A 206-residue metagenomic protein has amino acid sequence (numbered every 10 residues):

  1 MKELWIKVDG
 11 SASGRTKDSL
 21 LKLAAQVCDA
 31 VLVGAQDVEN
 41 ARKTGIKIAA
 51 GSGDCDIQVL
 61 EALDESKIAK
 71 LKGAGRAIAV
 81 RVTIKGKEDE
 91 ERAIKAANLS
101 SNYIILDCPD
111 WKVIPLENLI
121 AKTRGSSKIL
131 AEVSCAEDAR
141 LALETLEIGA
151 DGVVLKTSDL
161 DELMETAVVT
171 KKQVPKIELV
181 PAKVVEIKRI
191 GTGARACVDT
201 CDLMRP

Functional and structural regions predicted by a protein language model:
K2-S134: Active-site beta->alpha loop and helix N-cap motifs at the rims of alpha/beta catalytic domains
E39, K112, E137, D161 (+1 more regions): Glycine-rich nucleotide phosphate-binding loop and flanking beta-alpha elements of Rossmann-like dinucleotide-binding
R92, D110, L141, D202-R205: Low-complexity, compositionally biased segments
A136-E144: Glycine-rich, charge-decorated loop segments at or immediately adjacent to ligand/cofactor-binding or catalytic sites
L143-P206: Anionic-ligand-binding alpha/beta catalytic cores of soluble enzymes and soluble regulatory domains that recognize
